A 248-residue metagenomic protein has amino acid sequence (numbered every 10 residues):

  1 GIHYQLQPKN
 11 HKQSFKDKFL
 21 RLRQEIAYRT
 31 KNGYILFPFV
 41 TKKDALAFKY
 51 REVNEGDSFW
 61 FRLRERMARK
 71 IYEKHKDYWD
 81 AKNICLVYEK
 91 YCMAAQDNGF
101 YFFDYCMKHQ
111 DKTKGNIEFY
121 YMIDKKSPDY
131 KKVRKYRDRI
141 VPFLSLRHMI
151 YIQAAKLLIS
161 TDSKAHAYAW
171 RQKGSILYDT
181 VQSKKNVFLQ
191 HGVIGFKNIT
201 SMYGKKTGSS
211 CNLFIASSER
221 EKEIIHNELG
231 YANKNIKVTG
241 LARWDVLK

Functional and structural regions predicted by a protein language model:
G1-V87, K108: Basic, ligand-binding patches in group-transfer machinery, especially extracytoplasmic/periplasmic segments
I84-L247: Active-site and donor-binding regions of nucleotide-sugar-utilizing enzymes
